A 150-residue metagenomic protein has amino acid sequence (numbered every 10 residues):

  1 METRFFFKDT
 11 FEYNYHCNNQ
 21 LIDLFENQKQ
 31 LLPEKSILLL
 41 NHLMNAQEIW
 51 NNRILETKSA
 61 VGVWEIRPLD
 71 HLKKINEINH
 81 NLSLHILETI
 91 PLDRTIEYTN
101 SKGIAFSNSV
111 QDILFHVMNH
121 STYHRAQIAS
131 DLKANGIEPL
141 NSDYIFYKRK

Functional and structural regions predicted by a protein language model:
M1-E2: Basic/polar N-terminal segments that are highly enriched at the extreme N-terminus, encompassing both cleavable
F7-W64, I104-K150: Short, contiguous alpha-helical
K58-I96: Helix-adjacent hinge/juxtasegments
Y98-N100: A short, surface-exposed loop/turn module that caps and links secondary-structure elements
